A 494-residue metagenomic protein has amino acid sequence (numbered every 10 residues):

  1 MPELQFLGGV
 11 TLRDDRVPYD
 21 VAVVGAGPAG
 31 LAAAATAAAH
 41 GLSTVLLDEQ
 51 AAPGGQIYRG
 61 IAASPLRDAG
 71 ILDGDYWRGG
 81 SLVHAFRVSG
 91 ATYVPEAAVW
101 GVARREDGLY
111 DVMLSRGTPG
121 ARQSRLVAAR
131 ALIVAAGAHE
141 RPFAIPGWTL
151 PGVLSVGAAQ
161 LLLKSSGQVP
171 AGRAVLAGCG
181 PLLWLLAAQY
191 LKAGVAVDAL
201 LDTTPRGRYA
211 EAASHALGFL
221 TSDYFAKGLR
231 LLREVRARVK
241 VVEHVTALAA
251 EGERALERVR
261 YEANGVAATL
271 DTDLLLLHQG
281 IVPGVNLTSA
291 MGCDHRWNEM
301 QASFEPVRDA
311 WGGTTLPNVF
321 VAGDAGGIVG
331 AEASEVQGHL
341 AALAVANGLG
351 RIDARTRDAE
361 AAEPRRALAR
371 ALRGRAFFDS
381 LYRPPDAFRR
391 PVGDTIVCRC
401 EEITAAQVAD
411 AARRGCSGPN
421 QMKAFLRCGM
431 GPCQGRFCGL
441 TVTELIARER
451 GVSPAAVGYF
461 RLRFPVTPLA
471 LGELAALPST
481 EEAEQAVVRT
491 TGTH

Functional and structural regions predicted by a protein language model:
P2-P432, R436-H494: Residues forming the flavin
